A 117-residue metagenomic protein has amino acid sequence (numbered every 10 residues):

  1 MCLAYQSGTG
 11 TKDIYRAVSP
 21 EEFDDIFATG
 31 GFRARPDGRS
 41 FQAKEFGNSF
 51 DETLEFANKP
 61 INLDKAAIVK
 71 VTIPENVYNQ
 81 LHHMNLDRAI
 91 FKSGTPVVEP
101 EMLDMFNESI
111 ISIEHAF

Functional and structural regions predicted by a protein language model:
M1-F117: Low-complexity, glycine/serine/proline-rich disordered segments that function as export/translocation leaders
